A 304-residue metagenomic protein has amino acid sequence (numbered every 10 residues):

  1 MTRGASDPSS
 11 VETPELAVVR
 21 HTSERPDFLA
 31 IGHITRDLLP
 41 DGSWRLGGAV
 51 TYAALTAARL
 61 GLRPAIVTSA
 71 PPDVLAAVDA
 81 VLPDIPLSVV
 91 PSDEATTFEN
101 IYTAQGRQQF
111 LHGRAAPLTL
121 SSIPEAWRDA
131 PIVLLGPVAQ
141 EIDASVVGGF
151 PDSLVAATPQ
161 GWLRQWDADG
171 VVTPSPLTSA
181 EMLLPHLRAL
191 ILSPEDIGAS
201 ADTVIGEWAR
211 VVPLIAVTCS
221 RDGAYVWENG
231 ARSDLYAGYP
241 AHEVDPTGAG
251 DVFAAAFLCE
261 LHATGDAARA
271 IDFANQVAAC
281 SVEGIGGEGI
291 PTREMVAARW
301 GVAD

Functional and structural regions predicted by a protein language model:
M1-R3, D7, E12-P26, D202-D304: Conserved phosphate-binding/catalytic region of the ribokinase-like
L16-A30, T35-W44, R59-E141, V146-A156 (+1 more regions): Conserved N-terminal subdomain of the carbohydrate kinase-like
T35-L38, G161-R164, I197, A241-H242: A short, flexible beta-alpha/helix-coil linker loop
P40-R45, D167-G170, T203, I285: Short, solvent-exposed loop/turn segments at secondary-structure boundaries
G48-R59: Histidine-anchored nucleotide/phosphate-binding helix
V50, S92-D93, P159-W162, S220-D222 (+1 more regions): Short, acidic/turn-prone active-site loops that include or flank metal/cofactor- and phosphate-binding residues
L55, F98-I101, A224-W227: Short beta-strand scaffold segments in enzyme catalytic cores
I132-G206, R221-G223: Conserved beta-alpha-beta core of the PfkB/ribokinase-like small-molecule kinase fold
